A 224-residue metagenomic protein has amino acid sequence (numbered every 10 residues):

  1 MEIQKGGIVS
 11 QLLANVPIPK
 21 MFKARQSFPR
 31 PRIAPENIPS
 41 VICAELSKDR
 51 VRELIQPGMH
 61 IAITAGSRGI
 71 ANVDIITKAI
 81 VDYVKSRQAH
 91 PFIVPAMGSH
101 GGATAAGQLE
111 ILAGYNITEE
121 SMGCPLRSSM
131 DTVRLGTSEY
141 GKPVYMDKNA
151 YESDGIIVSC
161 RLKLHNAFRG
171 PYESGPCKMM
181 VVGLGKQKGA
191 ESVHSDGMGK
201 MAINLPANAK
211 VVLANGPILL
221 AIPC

Functional and structural regions predicted by a protein language model:
M1-V41: N-terminal amphipathic/basic leader segments beginning at the initiator methionine
L46-A62, K85-Q88: Glycine-rich phosphate/diphosphate-binding loops that line cofactor/substrate pockets in enzymes
P57-H60, R87-H90, S121-C124, Y140-G141 (+3 more regions): Short coil/turn connectors at secondary-structure junctions
H60-G69, F92-S99: Short glycine-rich or small-residue beta-strand-to-loop segments that form or flank ligand, phosphate, metal/Fe-S
A71-P91: Histidine-anchored nucleotide/phosphate-binding helix
V94-E110: Short connector loops at secondary-structure junctions
G107-P171: An acidic, phosphate/nucleotide-engaging active-site surface
Y140, M146-N149, I156, R161-C224: Catalytic cores of enzyme domains
